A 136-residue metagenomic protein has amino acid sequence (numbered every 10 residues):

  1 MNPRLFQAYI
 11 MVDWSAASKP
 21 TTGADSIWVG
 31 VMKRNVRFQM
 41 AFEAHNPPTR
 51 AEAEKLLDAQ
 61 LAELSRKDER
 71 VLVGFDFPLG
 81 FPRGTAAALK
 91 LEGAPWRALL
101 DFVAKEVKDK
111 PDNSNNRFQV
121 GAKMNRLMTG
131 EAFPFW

Functional and structural regions predicted by a protein language model:
M1-I10, W14-W136: RNase H-like (RuvC/DEDD) metal-dependent nuclease/polynucleotide-processing core
